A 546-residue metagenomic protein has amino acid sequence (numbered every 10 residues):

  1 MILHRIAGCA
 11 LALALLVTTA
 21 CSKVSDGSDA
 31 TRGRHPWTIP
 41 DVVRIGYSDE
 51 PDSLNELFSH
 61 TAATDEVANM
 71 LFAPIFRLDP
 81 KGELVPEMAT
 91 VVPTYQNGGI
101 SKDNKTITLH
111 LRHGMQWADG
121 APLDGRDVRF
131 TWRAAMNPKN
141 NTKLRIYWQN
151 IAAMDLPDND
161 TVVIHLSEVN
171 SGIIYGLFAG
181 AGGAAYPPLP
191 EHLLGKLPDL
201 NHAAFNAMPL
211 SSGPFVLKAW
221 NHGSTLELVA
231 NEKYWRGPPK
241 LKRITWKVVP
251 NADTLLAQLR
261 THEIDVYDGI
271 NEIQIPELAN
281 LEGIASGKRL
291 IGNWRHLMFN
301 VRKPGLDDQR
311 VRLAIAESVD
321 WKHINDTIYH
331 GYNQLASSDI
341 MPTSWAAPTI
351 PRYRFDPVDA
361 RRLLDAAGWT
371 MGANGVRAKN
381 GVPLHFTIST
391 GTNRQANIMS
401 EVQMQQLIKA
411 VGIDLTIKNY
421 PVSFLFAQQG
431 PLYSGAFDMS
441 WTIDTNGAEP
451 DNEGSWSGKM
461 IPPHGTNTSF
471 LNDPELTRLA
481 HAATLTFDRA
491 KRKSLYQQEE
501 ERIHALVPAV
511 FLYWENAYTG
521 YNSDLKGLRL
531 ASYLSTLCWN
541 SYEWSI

Functional and structural regions predicted by a protein language model:
V24-S28, A135, A153-M154, K218-V229 (+5 more regions): Extracellular/periplasmic solute-recognition and catalytic clefts
S25-G27, R34, N221-T225, A230-E232 (+5 more regions): Detector for C-terminal structural segments
R44, D124-T131, T161-H165, G213-P214 (+7 more regions): Alpha-helical secondary-structure segments
G46-I100, R133, L210-S212: N-terminal lobe/hinge region of extracytoplasmic solute-binding protein
L78-E83, A181-P239, R243, D253 (+2 more regions): Gly/Pro-rich hinge or "lid" segments in bacterial periplasmic/extracellular proteins
V92-N141, V163, Q258, G305: Aromatic- and charge-enriched surface segment that lines or borders ligand/interaction sites
R145-G195, N221: Surface-exposed binding/hinge segments that line and control ligand-binding clefts or catalytic entry sites
A203-N206, N231-E277, V402-Q406, D414-T416 (+1 more regions): Ligand-site clamp/hinge motif
